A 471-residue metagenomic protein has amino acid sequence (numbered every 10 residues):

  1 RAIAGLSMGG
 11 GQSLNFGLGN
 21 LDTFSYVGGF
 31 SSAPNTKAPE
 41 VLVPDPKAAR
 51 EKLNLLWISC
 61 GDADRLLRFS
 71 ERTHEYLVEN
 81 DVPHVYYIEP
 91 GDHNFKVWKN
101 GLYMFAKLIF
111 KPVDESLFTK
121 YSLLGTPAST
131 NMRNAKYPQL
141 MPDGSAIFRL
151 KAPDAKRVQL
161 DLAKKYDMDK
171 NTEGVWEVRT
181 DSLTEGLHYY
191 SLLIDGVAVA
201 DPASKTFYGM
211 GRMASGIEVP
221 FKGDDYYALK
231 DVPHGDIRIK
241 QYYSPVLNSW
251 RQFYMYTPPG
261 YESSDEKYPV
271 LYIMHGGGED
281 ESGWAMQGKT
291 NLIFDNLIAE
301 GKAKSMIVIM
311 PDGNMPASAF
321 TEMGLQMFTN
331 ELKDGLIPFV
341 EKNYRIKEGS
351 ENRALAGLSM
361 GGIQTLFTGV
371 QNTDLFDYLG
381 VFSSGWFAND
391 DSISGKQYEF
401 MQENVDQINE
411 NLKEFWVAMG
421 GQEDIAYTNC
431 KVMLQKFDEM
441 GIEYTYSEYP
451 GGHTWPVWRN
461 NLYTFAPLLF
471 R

Functional and structural regions predicted by a protein language model:
R1-S129, R133-Q159, A163-Y166, K170-R471: Non-catalytic cap/lid and distal C-terminal segments of serine-dependent acyl enzymes
